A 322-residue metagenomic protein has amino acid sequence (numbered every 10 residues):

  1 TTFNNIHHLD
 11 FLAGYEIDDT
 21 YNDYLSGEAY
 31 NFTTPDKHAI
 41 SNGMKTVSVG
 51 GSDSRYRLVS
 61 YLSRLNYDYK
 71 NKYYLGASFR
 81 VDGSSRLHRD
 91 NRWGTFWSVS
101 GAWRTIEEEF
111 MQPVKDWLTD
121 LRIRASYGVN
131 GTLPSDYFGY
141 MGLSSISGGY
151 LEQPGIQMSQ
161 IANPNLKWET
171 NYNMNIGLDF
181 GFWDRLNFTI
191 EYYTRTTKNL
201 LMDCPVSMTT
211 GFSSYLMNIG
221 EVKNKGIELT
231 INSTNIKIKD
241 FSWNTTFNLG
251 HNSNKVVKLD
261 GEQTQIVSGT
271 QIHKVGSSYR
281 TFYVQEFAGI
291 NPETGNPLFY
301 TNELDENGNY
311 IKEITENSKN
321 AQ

Functional and structural regions predicted by a protein language model:
T1-T2, I6, Y56-H88, R92-E107 (+4 more regions): Surface-exposed extracellular loop regions of Gram-negative outer-membrane beta-barrel proteins
T1-Y74, Y127, G139, I161 (+2 more regions): Outer-membrane beta-barrel transmembrane domain signature of Gram-negative proteins, especially the mid-to-C-terminal
F3, D19-L25, G83-N91, E107-M111 (+6 more regions): Gram-negative outer-membrane beta-barrel proteins
F11-D19, A77-V81, G101, I123-V129 (+3 more regions): Transmembrane beta-barrel strands of outer-membrane/channel proteins
Y21-G51, F138-A162, D203, S207-Y215 (+3 more regions): Surface-exposed loop/turn segments flanking beta-strands in extracellular/periplasmic regions
G43-L62, M141, G148-F188, Y215-I238 (+1 more regions): Outer-membrane beta-barrel signature, preferentially recognizing the C-terminal barrel domain of Gram-negative
E108-Y137, G148: Outer-membrane beta-barrel translocator/channel fold
M217, I236-Q322: Conserved small-residue
